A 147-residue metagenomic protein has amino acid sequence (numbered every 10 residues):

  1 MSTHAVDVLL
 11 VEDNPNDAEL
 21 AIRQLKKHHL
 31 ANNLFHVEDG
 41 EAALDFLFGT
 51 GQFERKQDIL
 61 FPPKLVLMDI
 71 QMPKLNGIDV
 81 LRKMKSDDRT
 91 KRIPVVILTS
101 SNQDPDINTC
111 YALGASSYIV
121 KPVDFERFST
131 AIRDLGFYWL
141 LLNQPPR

Functional and structural regions predicted by a protein language model:
M1-L10, P15-F35, E41-L44, F48 (+3 more regions): Non-catalytic signal-transmission and effector/linker regions of two-component phosphorelay proteins
H36-E38, K74-L75: Residue-level signal for the "D+5" position in two-component response regulator receiver
M68-M72: Receiver (REC) domain active-site loop signature in two-component systems and cognate sites in sensor histidine kinases
P73, R82, Q103: The feature encodes the CheY-like receiver
D87, S100-N102: Short, conserved "switch-loop" micro-motifs in signal-transduction and mechanochemical regulators
V96-L98: Hydrophobic/aromatic residues positioned on beta-strands within the core alpha/beta folds
S116: Short, glycine/charged-rich "phosphate-handling" switch motifs in NTP-dependent and phosphotransfer domains
